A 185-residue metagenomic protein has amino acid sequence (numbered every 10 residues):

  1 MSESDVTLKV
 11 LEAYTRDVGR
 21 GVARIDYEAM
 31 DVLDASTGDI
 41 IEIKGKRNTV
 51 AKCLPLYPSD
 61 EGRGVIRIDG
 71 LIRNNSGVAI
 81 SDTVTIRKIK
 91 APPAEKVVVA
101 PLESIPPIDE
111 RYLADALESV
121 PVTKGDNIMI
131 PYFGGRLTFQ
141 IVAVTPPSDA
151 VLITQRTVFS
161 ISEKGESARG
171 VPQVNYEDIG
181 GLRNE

Functional and structural regions predicted by a protein language model:
M1-E185: Beta-strand/loop-dominated core regions that host nucleotide or nucleotide-derived cofactor-binding catalytic loops
